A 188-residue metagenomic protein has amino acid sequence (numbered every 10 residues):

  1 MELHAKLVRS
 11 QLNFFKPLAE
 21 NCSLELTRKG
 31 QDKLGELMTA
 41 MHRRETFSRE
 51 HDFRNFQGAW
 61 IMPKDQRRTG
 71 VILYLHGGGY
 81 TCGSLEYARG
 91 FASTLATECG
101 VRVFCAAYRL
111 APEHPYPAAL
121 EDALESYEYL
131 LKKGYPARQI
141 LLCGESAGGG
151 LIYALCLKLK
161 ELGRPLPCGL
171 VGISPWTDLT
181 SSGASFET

Functional and structural regions predicted by a protein language model:
M1-I61: A glycine/proline-hinged amphipathic helix-loop "lid/cap" segment that gates access to hydrophobic ligand pockets
S48-T188: Alpha/beta-hydrolase superfamily serine-hydrolase fold, recognizing
